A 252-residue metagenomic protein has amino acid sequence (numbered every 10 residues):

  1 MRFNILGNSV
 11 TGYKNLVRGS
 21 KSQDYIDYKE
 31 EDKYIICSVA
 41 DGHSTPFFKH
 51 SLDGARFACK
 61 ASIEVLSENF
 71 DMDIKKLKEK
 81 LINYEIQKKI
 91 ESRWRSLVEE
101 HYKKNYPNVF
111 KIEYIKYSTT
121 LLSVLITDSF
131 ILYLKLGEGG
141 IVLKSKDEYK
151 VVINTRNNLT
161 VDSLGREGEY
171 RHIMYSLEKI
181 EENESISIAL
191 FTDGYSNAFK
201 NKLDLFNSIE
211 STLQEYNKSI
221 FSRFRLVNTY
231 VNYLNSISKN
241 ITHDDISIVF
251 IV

Functional and structural regions predicted by a protein language model:
M1-S67, G139, G168-K179, N240-V249: N-terminal entry segment of metal-dependent catalytic domains or homologous docking segments
I5-S20, L97-E113, S118, L143-N183 (+2 more regions): PP2C/PPM family metal-dependent serine/threonine protein phosphatase catalytic domain, recognizing the conserved
E30-K33, L125-F130, K144-E148, V252: Short acidic-glycine loop/turn motifs at beta-strand connectors
C37-D41, L134-L136, A189-F191: Short hydrophobic beta-strand that contains or immediately precedes a catalytic carboxylate
F47-F48, L143-K144, A198-K200: Short helix/loop capping segments that flank catalytic or ligand/cofactor-binding pockets
K60-L97, L203, N207-V231: Helix-loop-helix
I74-V142, Y175-E182, N240-H243: Catalytic core of PPM/PP2C metal-dependent serine/threonine phosphatase domains
R166-V252: C-terminal catalytic subdomain
